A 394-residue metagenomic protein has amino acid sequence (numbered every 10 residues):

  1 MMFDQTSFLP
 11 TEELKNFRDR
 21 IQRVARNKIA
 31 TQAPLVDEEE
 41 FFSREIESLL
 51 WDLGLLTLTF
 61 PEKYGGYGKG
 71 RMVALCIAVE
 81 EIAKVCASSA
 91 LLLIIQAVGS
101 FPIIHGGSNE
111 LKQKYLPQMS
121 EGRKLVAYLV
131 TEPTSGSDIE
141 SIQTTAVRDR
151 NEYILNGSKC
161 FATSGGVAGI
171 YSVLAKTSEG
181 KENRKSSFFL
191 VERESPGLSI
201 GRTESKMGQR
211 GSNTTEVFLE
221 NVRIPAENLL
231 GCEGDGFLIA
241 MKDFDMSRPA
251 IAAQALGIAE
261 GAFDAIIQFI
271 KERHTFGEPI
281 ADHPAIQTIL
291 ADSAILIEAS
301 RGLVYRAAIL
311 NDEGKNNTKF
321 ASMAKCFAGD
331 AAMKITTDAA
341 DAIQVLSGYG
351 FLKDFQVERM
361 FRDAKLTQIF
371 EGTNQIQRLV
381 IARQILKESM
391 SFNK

Functional and structural regions predicted by a protein language model:
M1-S89, I94, G106-L111, Q118 (+6 more regions): Alpha-helical interface subdomain recognition
G54, A78-A83, A175, V191-P196 (+1 more regions): Short Ser/Thr-interspersed hydrophobic loop/turn segments at strand-loop and sheet-helix junctions that line or gate
K69-G70, D138-E140, S164-G169, E182-K185 (+2 more regions): Short glycine/proline-enriched turns and hinge-like loops at secondary-structure junctions
I94, T134-S137, F161-S164, S178-G180 (+1 more regions): Short Gly/Pro-enriched turn/cap motifs at secondary-structure boundaries
G122-V130: A short, Trp-centered hydrophobic/proline-enriched beta-strand micro-motif
P133-T145: Active-site-adjacent elements of ketosynthase-type condensing enzymes
S141, E194-P225: Flexible, small-/acidic-enriched active-site or ligand-binding loops
E152, N156-I200: A short core secondary-structure module
